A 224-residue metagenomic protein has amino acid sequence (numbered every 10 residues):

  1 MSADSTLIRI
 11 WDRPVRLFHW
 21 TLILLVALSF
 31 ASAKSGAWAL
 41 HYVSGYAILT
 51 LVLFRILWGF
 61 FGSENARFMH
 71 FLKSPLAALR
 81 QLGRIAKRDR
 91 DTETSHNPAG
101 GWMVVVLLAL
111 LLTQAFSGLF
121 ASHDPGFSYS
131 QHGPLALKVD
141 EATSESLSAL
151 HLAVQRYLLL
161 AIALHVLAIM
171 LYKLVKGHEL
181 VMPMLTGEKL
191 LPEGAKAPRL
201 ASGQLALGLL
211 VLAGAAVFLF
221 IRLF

Functional and structural regions predicted by a protein language model:
M1-F224: Membrane-embedded alpha-helical bundles that constitute the cytochrome b-like, heme-associated redox core of multi-pass
